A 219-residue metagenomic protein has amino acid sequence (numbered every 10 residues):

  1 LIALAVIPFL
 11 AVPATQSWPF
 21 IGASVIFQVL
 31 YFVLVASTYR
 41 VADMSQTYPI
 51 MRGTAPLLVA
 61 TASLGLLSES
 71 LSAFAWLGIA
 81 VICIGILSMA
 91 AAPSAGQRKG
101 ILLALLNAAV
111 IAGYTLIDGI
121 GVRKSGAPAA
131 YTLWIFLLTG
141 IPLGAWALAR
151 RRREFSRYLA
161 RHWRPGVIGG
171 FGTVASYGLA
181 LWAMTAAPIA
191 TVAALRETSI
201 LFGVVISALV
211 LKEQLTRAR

Functional and structural regions predicted by a protein language model:
L1, G113-L138, T191-A194: Juxtamembrane helix-loop-helix junctions in multi-pass membrane proteins
L1-I26, F32-M44, A91-L105, L137-V174 (+2 more regions): Membrane-interface interhelical linkers
I2-A3, L57-L64, A73-A91, A218-R219: Hydrophobic transmembrane alpha-helices of multi-pass small-molecule transport proteins
I2-A5, I50-G65, A80, L138-P142 (+2 more regions): Alpha-helical transmembrane segments of compact multi-pass small-molecule transporters, enriched in specific families
F20-Q28, L77-C83, A127-G140: Alpha-helical transmembrane segments
A23, I50-M51, F74-L77, L133-W134 (+2 more regions): Hydrophobic core positions of alpha-helical segments in small-molecule transporters and transporter systems
V25-I26, G53-T54, A109, G170-F171 (+1 more regions): Short hydrophobic/small-residue motifs within alpha-helical transmembrane segments of multi-pass transporter-like
V35-M51, L67-S70, R123-A130, G178-T198: Structural motif at transmembrane-helix junctions in multi-pass transporters
